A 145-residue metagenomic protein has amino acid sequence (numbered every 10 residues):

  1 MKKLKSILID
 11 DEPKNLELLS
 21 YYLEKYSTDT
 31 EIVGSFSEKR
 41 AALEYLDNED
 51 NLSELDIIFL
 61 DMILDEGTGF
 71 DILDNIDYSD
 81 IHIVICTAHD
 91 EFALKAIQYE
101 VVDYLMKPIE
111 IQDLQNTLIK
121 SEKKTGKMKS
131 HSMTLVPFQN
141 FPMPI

Functional and structural regions predicted by a protein language model:
D10, D61: Active-site residues of response regulator receiver
P13-S37: Two-component/phosphorelay signaling modules centered on CheY-like receiver
S20, S35-I57: Acidic, metal-coordinating helix/loop segments flanking the phosphotransfer/catalytic sites of two-component signaling
T68-D80: Short amphipathic alpha-helix used as the core "switch/output" element in two-component signaling
D71, D90-D103: Alpha4 helix (beta4-alpha4-beta5 surface) of REC/receiver domains from two-component response regulators
K107: A Lys-centered signature of the CheY-like receiver
L114-G126: Receiver (REC) domain switch/output surface
K123-I145: Conserved binding/recognition cores within well-folded domains
